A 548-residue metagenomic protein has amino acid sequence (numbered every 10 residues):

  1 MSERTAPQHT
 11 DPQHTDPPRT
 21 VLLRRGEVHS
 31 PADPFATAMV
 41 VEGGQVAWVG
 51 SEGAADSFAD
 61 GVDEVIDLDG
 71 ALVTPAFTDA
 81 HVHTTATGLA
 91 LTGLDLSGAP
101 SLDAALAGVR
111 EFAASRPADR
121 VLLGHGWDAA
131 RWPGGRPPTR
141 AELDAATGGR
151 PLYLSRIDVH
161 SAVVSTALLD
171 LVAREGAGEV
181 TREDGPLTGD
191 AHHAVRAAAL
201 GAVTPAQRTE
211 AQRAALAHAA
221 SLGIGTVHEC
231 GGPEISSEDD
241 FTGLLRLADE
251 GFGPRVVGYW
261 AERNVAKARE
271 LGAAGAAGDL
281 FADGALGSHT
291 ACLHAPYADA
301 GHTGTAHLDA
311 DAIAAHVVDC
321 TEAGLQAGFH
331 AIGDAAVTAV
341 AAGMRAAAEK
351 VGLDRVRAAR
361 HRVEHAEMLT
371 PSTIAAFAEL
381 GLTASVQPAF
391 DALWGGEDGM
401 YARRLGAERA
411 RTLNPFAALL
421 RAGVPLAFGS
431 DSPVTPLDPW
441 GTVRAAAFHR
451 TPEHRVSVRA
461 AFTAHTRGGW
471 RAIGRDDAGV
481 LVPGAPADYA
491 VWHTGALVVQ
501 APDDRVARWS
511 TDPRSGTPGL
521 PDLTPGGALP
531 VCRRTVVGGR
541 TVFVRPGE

Functional and structural regions predicted by a protein language model:
E3-R4, P17-R24, H29-P254, G258-A266 (+8 more regions): Divalent metal-binding segments
H29, R444, T451-P452, S457-V458 (+3 more regions): C-terminal cap of metal-dependent C-N hydrolases
S165, G223, G284, H330 (+5 more regions): Conserved, mostly hydrophobic/aromatic
T166, D239-F241, V337-R345, W394-Y401 (+1 more regions): Histidine/acidic-residue-rich catalytic or RNA/ligand-binding cores of hydrolases and nuclease-related proteins
G251-A276, R360-E367, P371, G399-V424: Phosphate/diphosphate-binding loops
G272-G275, R345, F377-S385, A422-P425 (+1 more regions): Glycine-enriched alpha-helix->loop->beta-strand junction motifs that scaffold or abut catalytic
H307-A347, H465, D476-D477, P483-V491: Long hydrophobic segments that form regular secondary structure
L325-D334, S385-P388, L419-G441, G484: Short acidic/histidine-rich active-site segments
